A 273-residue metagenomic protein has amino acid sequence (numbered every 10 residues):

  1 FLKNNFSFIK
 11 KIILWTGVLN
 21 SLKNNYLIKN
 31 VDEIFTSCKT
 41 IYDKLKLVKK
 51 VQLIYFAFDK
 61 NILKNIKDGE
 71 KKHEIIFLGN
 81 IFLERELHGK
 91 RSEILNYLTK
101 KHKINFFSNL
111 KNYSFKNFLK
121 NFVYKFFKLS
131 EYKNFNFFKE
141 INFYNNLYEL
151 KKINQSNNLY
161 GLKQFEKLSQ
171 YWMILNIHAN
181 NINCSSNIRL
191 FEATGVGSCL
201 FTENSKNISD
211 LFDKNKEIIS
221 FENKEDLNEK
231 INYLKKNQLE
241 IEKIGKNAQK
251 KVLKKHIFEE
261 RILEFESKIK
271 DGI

Functional and structural regions predicted by a protein language model:
F1-N4, R91-S92: An aromatic- and histidine-rich active-site surface loop
N5-L19, F35: Active-site proximal beta-strand in glycosyltransferases
G17-D32: Membrane-proximal helix-turn-helix segments that form the acceptor-binding/catalytic region of lipid-linked
K29, E33-L190, G195, C199-I208 (+1 more regions): Nucleotide-sugar donor-binding catalytic core of glycosyltransferases
N187, I218-K224, Y233-Q238: Conserved acidic donor-binding segment of nucleotide-sugar-dependent glycosyltransferases
L227: Catalytic phosphate/metal-binding cores of nucleic-acid and nucleotide-processing enzymes, i.e., regions that mediate
Y233, E240-K254, E264: A short, well-ordered alpha-helix in the C-terminal region of glycosyltransferases
F258-I273: C-terminal alpha-helical cap of glycosyltransferases
